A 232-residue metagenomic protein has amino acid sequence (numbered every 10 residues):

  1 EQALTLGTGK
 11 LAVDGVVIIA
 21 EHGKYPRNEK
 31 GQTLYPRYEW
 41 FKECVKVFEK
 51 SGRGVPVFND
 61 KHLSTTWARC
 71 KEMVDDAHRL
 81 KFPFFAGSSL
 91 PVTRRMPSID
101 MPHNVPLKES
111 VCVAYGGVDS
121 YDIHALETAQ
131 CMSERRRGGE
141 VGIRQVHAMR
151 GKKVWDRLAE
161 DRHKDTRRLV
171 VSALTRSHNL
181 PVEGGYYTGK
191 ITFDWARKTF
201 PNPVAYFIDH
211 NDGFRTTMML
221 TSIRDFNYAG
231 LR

Functional and structural regions predicted by a protein language model:
E1-V57, R69-E72, H78-L80, R136-Q145 (+4 more regions): N-terminal glycine-/serine-/threonine-rich beta1-alpha1-beta2 phosphate-ribose binding loop of Rossmann-like
K24-R27, T65-A68, T93-R95, S120 (+3 more regions): Short catalytic/ligand-binding loop motif for oxyanion handling, primarily in non-cytosolic enzymes, centered on
G52-S133: A contiguous active-site-proximal alpha/beta segment in oxidoreductase catalytic domains
S222-R232: C-terminal glycine/acidic-rich active-site capping loop/insertion
